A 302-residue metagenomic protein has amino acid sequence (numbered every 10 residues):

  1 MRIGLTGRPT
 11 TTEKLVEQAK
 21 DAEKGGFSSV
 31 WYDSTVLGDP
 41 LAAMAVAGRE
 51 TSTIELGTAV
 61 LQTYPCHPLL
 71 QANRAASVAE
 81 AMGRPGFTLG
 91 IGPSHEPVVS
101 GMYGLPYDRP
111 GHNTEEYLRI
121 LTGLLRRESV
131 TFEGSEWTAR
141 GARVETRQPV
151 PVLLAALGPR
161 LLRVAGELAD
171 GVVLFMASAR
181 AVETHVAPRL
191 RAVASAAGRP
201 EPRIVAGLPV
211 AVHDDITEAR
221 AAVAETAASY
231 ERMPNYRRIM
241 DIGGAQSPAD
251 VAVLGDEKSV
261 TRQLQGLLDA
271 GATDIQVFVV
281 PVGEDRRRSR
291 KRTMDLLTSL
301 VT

Functional and structural regions predicted by a protein language model:
M1-T302: Active-site-adjacent structural elements that line small-molecule/cofactor binding pockets in enzymes
